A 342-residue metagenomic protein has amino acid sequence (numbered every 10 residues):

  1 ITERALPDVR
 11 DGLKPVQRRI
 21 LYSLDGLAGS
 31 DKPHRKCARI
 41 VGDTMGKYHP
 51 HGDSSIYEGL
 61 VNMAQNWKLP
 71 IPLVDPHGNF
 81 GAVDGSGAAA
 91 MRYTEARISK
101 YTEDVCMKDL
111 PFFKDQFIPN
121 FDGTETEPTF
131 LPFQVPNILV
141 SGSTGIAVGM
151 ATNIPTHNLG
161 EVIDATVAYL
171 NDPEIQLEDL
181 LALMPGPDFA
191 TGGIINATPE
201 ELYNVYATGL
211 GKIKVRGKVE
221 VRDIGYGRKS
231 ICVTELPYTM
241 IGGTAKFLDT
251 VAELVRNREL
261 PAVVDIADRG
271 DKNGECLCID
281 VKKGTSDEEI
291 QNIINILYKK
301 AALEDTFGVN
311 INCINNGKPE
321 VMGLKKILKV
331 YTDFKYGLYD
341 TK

Functional and structural regions predicted by a protein language model:
I1-K212, C276-D280: Catalytic phosphate-handling regions of large nucleic-acid enzymes and associated NTPases
T144, M150-K342: C-terminal interaction appendages of subunits in large macromolecular complexes
